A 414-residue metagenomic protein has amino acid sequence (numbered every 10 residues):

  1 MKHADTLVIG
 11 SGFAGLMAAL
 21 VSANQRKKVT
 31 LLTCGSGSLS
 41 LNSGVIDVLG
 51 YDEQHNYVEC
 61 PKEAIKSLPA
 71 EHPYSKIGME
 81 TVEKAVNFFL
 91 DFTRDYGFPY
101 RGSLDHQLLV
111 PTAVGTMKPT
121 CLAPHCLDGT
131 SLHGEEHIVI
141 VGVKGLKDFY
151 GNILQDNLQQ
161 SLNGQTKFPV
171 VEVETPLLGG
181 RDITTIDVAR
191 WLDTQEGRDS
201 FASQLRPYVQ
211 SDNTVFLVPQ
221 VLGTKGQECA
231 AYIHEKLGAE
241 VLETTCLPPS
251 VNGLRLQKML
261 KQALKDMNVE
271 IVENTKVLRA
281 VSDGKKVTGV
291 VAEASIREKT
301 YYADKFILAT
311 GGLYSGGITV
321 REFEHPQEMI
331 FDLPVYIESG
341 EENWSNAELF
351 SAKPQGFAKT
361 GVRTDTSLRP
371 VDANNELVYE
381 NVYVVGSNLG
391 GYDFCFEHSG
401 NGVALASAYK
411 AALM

Functional and structural regions predicted by a protein language model:
A4-L31, A408-A412: N-terminal Rossmann-like FAD-binding beta1-loop-alpha1 element of flavoenzymes
T6-I9, L32, V277, T300-G311: Short hydrophobic core segments
L20, G316-E328, Y379-E380, S387-M414: A conserved FAD-binding loop/helix module that cradles the flavin
C34-A70, T175-W191, S399: Conserved N-terminal glycine-rich FAD pyrophosphate-binding loop of Rossmann-like flavoproteins
G35, S295-I296, A303-K305, A309-G316 (+1 more regions): Glycine-/small-residue-rich beta->alpha transition segments that form the dinucleotide
F149-S161, Q195-S211, V215, L222-A280 (+1 more regions): Helical element adjacent to the flavin cofactor pocket in flavoenzyme catalytic cores
K261, R279-T300, F306: Conserved beta-strand-loop-beta-strand element in the redox core of flavoprotein oxidoreductases
E293-K299, P334-E341, A347-V384, N388-D393: FAD-binding beta-loop-beta segment adjacent to the flavin cofactor pocket
